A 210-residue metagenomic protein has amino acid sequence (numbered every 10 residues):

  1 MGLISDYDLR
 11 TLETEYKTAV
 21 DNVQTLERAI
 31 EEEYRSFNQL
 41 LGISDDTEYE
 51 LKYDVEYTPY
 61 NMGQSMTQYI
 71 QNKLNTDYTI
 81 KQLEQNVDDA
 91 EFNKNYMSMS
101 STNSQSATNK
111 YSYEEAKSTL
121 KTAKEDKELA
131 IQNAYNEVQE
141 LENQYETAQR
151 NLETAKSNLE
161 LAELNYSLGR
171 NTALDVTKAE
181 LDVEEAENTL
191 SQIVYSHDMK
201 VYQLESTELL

Functional and structural regions predicted by a protein language model:
M1-V23, N143-S191, E205-L209: Charged, solvent-exposed structural "stalk/scaffold" segments of large extracytoplasmic/peripheral assemblies
G2, L26, E33, L40 (+15 more regions): Hydrophobic stripe of amphipathic alpha-helices that form coiled-coil interfaces
S5, E27-Q68, V201-L210: Short, solvent-exposed, mixed-charge loop/turn linkers that connect secondary-structure elements
L9, I43-K110: Amphipathic alpha-helical coiled-coil scaffold segments and their short linker/junction regions
L9, Y16-A19, V23-L26, I30-E33 (+4 more regions): Long, non-membrane, amphipathic alpha-helices that form coiled-coils
E13-Y16, Y34, I70, E84-V87 (+5 more regions): Extracytoplasmic/secreted envelope proteins and their assembly/folding machinery, especially bacterial periplasmic
V23, I30, I80, V87 (+5 more regions): Long amphipathic alpha-helices with heptad-repeat character, especially coiled-coil-forming segments used
